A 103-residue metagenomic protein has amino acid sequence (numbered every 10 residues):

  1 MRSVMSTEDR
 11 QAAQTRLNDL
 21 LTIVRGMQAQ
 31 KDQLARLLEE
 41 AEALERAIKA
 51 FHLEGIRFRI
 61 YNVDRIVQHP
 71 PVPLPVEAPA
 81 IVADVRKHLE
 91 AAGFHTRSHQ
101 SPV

Functional and structural regions predicted by a protein language model:
M1-M5, P70-P73: Charged, low-complexity surface segments at secondary-structure and domain boundaries
R2-A41, G93-V103: Amphipathic, heptad-repeat alpha-helical segments
L17-L20, V24, V63, V82-V85 (+1 more regions): Generic structural signal of hydrophobic/aromatic residues within well-ordered alpha-helices of folded domains
V24-P70: Amphipathic alpha-helical interaction modules
V67-V103: Amphipathic alpha-helical binding modules
